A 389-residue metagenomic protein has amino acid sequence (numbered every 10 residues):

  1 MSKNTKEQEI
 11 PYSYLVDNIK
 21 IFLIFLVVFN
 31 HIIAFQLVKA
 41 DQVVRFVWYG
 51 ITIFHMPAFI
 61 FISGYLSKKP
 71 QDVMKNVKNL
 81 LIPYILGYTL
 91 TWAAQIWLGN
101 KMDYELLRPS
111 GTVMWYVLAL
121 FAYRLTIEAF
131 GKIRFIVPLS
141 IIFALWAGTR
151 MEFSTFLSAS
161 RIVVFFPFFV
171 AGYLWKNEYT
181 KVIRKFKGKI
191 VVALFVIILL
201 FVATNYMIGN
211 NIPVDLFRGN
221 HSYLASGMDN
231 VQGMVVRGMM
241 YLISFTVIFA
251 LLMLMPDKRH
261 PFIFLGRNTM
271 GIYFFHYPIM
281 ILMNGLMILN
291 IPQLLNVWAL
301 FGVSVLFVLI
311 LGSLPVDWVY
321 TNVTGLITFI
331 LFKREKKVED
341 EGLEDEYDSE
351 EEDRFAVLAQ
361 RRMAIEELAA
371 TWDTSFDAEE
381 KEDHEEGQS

Functional and structural regions predicted by a protein language model:
S2-S389: Alpha-helical transmembrane segments and their immediate juxtamembrane cytosolic regions
